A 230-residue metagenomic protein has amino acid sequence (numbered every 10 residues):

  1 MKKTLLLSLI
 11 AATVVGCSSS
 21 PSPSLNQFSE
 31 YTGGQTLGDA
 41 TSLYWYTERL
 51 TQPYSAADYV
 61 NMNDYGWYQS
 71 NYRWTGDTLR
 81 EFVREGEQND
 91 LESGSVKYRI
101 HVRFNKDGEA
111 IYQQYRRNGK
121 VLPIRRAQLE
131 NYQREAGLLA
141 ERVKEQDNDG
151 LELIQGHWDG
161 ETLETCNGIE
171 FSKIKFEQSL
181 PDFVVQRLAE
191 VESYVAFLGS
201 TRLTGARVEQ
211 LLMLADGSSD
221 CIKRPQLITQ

Functional and structural regions predicted by a protein language model:
T13-G16: C-terminal motif of bacterial Sec signal peptides marking the signal peptidase cleavage site
S18-P21: Bacterial signal peptide processing site
G38-N71: Post-signal-peptide N-terminal segment of Sec-exported extracytoplasmic proteins
D107-Q155: Surface-exposed beta-loop interaction hotspot
V143-T165, V195-G199: Structural detector for short beta-strands of small beta-barrel domains
G156, R187-E209: Flexible glycine-rich surface loops and low-complexity tracts that mediate binding to linear polymers
I169-L188: Beta-strand/loop nucleic-acid-binding surfaces
R202-Q230: OB-fold/S1-family single-stranded nucleic acid-binding modules
